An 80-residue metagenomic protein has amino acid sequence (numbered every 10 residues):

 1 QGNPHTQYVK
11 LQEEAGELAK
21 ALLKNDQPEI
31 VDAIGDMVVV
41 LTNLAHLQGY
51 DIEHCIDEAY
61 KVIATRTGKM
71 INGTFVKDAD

Functional and structural regions predicted by a protein language model:
Q1-I34, V38-D80: Flexible "arm" and connector segments at domain edges
